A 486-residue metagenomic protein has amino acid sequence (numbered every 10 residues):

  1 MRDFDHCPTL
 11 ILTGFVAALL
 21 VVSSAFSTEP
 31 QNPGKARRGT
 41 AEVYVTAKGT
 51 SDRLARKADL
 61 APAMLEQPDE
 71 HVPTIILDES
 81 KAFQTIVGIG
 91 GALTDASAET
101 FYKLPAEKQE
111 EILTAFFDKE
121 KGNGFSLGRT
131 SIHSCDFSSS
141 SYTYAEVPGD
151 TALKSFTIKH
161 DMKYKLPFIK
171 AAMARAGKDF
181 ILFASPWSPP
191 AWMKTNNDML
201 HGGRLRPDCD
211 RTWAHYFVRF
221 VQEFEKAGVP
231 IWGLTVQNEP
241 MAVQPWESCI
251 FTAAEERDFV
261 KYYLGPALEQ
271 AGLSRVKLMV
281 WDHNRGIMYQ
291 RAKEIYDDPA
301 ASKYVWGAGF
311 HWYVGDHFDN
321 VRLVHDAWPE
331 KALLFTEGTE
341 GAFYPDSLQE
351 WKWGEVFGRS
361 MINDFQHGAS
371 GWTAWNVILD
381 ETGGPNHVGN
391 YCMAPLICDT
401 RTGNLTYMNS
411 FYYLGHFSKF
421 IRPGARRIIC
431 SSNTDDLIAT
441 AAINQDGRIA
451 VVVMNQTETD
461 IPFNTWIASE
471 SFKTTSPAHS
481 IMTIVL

Functional and structural regions predicted by a protein language model:
F15-K35: Bacterial Sec-dependent signal peptides at the C-terminal "C-region" and cleavage site
L54-I231, T252, Y262: N-terminal catalytic cores of secreted or lumenal carbohydrate-active enzymes
G91, G124, L182, L234 (+5 more regions): Conserved, mostly hydrophobic/aromatic
K121-G128, G177-I181, A227-G233, L273-K277 (+5 more regions): Loop/turn elements at helix/coil->beta-strand transitions in domains of secreted/extracellular proteins
R211-G233, P240-A342: Active-site neighborhood of glycoside hydrolase catalytic domains
A332-Y413, I429-S432: Aromatic/acidic polysaccharide-binding cleft in carbohydrate-active enzymes
K419, C430-A468, H479: Carbohydrate-binding surface patches
T475-L486: C-terminal beta-strand-rich structural cap/linker in extracellular carbohydrate-active enzymes
